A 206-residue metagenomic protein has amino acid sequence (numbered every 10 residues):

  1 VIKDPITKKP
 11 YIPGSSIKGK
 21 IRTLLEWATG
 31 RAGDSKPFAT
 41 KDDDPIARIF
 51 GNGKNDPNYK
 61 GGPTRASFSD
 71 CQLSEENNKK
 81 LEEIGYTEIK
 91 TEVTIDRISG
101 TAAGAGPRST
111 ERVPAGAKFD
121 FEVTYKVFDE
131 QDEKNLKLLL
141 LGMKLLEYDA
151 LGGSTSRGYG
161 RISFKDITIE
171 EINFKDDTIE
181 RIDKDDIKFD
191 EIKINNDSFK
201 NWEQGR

Functional and structural regions predicted by a protein language model:
V1-R206: RNA-binding basic/glycine-rich loop and surface signature characteristic of RAMP-family CRISPR effectors
